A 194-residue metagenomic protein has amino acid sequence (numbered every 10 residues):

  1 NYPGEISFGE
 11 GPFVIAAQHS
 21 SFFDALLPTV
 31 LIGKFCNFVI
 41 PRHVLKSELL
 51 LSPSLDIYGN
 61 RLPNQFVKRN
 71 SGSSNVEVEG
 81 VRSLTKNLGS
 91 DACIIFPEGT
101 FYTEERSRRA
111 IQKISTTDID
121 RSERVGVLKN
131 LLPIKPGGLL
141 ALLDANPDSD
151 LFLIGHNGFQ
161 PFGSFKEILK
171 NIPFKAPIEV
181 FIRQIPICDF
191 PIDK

Functional and structural regions predicted by a protein language model:
I6-E10, N87-S90: Glycine-rich phosphate-binding loop signature in dinucleotide/nucleotide-binding domains
G9, F13-S73: Catalytic core of membrane glycerolipid acyltransferases/transacylases, capturing the structured, soluble-facing
D24, N75-E77, P133-G137: Short, glycine/acidic-rich beta->alpha junctions
G33-C36, T85, L143: N-terminal cationic-hydrophobic initiation segments that often serve targeting/anchoring roles
P41, T85, I168-L169: Alpha-helix boundary/capping detector
L50-L62, G89-D193: A cross-family acyltransferase "interaction/gating" segment
S74-T85: A Trp-anchored, charged/polar loop motif used as the substrate-binding/catalytic surface of acyl/ester-handling
